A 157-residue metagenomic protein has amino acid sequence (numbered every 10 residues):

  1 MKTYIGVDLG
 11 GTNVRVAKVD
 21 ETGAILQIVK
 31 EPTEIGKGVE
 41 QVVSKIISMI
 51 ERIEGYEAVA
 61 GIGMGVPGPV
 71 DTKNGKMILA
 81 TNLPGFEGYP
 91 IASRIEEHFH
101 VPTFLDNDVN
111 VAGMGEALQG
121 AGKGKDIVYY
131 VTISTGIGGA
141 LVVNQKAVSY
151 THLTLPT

Functional and structural regions predicted by a protein language model:
M1-T22, T132-V143: Gly/Thr-rich phosphate-binding beta-strand-loop-beta motif of the actin/hexokinase/Hsp70
I25, M77, A147-V148: Hydrophobic "anchor" residues
I28-K30, A80, Y150: Residue-level detector of high-confidence beta-strand sites
V39-I47, E51, A58-I62, P69-I127: Glycine-rich phosphate-binding loop and adjoining helix at the ATP-binding site of ATP-dependent phosphoryl-transfer
V66, V143-N144: A cytosolic small-molecule/anion-sensing beta-strand core signal
P67-V70, S134-G136: Short glycine-rich anion-binding loops that position phosphate/pyrophosphate groups of nucleotides and phosphorylated
T151-T157: Conserved small/polar residues in nucleotide/adenosyl-binding loops
